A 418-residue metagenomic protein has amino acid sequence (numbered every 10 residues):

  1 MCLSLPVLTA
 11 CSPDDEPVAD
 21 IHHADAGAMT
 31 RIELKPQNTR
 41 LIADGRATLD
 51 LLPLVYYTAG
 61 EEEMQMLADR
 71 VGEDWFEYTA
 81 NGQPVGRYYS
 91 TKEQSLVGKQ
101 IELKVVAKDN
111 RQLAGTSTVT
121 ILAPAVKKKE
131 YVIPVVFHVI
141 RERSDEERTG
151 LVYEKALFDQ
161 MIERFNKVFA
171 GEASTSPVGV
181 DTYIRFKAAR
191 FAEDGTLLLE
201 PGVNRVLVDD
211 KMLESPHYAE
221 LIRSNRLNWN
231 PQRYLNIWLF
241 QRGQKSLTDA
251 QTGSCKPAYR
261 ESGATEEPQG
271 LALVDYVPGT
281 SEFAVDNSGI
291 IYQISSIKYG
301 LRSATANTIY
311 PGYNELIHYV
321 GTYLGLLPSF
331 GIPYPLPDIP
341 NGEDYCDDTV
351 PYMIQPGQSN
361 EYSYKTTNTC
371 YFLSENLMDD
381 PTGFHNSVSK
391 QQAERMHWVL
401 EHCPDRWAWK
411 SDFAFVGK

Functional and structural regions predicted by a protein language model:
C2-N38, T116: Bacterial Sec-dependent N-terminal signal peptides
S12-D15, T30-R70: Solvent-exposed, low-complexity, repeat-rich "mucin-like" stalks and linkers
A19-L34, Y345-K418: Metalloprotease/metallohydrolase-associated module, dominated by Zn2+-dependent proteases
T58, T79, P84, Y88-V97 (+4 more regions): Propeptide-to-catalytic entry region of secreted or membrane-anchored zinc metalloproteases
R70-E77: Short, solvent-exposed loop/linker segments at beta-strand-coil boundaries, enriched for Pro/Gly and Ser/Thr
A156-E163, K167, N314, H318 (+3 more regions): Solvent-exposed, polar/charged alpha-helical surfaces in well-ordered, non-transmembrane soluble domains, broadly
P216-L324, P328: Active-site-proximal segment of zinc-dependent metalloprotease catalytic domains
S295-S387: The catalytic-center signature of Zn2+-dependent metalloproteases
